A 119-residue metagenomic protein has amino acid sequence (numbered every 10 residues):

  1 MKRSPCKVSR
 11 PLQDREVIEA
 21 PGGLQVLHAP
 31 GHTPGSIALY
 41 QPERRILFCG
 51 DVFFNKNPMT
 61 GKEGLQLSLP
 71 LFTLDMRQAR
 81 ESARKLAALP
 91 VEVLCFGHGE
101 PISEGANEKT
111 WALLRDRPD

Functional and structural regions predicted by a protein language model:
K2-S9, V17-E19, G23-P30, P34-G105: Metallo-beta-lactamase
H98, S103-D119: Binuclear metal-ion centers of metallo-dependent hydrolases, dominated by the metallo-beta-lactamase
